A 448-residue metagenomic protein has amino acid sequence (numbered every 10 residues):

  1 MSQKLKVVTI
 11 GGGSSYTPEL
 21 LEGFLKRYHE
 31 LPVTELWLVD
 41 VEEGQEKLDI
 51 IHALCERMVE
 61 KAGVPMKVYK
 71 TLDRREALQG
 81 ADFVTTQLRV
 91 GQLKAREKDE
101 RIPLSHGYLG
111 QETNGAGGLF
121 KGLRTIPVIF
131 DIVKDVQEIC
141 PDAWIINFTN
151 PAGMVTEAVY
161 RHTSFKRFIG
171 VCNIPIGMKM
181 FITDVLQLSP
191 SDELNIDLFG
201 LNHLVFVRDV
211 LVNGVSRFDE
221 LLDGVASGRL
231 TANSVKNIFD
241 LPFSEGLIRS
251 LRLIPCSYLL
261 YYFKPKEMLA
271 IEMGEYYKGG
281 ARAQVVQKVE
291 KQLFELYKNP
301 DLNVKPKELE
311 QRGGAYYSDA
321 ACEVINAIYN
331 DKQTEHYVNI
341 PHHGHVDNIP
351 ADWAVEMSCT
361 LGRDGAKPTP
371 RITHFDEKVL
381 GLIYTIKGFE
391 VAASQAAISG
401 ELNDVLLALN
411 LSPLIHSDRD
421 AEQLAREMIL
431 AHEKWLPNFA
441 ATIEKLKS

Functional and structural regions predicted by a protein language model:
K6, T34-E35, K67, W144 (+1 more regions): Residues at the starts of beta-strands that form the adenosine-phosphate
K6-P32, L36-V39: N-terminal Rossmann-like dinucleotide-binding module
P18, W144-G214: Rossmann-fold dinucleotide-binding core
H29-G63: Glycine-rich phosphate-binding loop and adjoining beta1-alpha1-beta2 segment of Rossmann-like nucleotide-binding folds
K67-G80: Short acidic low-complexity segments
Q79, T85-T86, N147: Redox-cofactor binding/interface segments in oxidoreductases and associated redox assembly factors
V90, K94-H162: Rossmann-fold NAD(P)-binding glycine/threonine-rich loop
Q187-S448: Long, compositionally biased stretches enriched for glycine and/or charged residues
